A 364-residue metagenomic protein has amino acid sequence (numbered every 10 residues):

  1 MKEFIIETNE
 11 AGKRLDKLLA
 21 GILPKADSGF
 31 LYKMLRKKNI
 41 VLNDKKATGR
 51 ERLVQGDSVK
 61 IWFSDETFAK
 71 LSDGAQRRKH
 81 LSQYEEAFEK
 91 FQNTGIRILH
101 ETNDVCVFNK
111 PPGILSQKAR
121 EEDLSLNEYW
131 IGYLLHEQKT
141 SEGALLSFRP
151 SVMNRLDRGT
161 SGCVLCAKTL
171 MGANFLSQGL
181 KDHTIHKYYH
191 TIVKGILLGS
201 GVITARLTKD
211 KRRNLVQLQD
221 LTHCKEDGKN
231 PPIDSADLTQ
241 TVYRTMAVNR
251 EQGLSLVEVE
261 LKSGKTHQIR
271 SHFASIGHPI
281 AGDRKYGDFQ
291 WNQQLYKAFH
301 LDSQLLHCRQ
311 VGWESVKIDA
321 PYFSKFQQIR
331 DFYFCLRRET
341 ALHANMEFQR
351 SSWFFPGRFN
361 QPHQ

Functional and structural regions predicted by a protein language model:
M1-K33, D65-T67, S82-I96, H223-I233 (+5 more regions): Pseudouridine synthases involved in rRNA/tRNA modification
L19, L31, N43, G56 (+6 more regions): Residue-level signal for inorganic ion chemistry
M34-L35, A47, L53, L261: Short, well-ordered loop/turn sites that connect or cap secondary structure elements
N43-G49, R149, G253-S255: Short alpha-helix capping/helix-loop boundary micro-motifs
Q55-E122, S200-R206: Conserved beta/loop motifs at nucleotide-recognition and modification sites
D104, S141-D182: Glycine/acidic-rich beta-strand-loop module
G113-K139, A173-Q178, I192-S255, S271: Glycine- and acidic-residue-rich catalytic/RNA-contacting loop of pseudouridine synthases
